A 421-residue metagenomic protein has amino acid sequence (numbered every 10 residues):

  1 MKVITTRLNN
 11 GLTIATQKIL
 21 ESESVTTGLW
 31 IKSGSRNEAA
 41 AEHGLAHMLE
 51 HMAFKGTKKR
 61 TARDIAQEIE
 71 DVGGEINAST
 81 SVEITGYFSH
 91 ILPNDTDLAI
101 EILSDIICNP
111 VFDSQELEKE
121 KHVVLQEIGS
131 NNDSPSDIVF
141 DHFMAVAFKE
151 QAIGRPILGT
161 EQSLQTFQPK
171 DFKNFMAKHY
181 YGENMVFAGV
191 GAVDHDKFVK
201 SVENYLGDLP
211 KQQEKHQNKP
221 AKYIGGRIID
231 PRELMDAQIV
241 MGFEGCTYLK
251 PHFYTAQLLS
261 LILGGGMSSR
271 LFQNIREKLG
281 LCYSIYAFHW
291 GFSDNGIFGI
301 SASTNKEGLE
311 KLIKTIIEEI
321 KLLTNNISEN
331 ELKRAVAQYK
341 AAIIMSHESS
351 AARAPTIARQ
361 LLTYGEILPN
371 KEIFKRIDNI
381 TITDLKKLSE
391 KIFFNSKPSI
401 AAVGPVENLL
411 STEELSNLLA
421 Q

Functional and structural regions predicted by a protein language model:
M1-V3, N9, Q17: Short, low-structural-confidence N-terminal segments
V3, R7, A62-P220, I229-D230 (+5 more regions): Charge-rich, well-structured scaffold segments of protease-associated domains
G11, K18-I69, Y180, M241 (+2 more regions): Active/ligand-binding-proximal structured segments within catalytic/core domains that scaffold catalytic residues
T16-K18, A287-F288: Short amphipathic beta-strand and strand-loop transition segments with alternating hydrophobic
S24-T26, D236, I297: Conserved catalytic motifs of the protein kinase core domain
Y223: DNA target-recognition domains and sequence-specific DNA-contacting regions of bacterial/archaeal
G226: Flexible, small-/acidic-enriched active-site or ligand-binding loops
S268: Functionally critical, cavity-lining and gating residues within the transmembrane helices of 12-TM secondary
